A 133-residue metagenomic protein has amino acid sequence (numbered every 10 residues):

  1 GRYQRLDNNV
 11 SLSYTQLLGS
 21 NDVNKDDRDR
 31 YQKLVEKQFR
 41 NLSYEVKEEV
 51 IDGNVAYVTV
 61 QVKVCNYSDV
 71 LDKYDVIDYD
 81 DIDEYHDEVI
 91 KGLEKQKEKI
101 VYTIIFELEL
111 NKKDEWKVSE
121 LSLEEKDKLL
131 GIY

Functional and structural regions predicted by a protein language model:
G1-V46: Core segments of small alpha/beta cavity-forming domains
L42-I51, D72, D81-E84: Surface-exposed short loop/turn segments
I51-V55, K112-K113: Residue-level signal for tight coil/turn positions that link beta-strands
N54-V64: A short hydrophobic beta-strand element
V62-S68, L110-K112: Beta-strand elements of well-folded, non-transmembrane domains
C65-D69, K126-L129: Short, charged/polar, Gly/Pro-enriched secondary-structure boundary elements
N66-V101: Mixed-charge, low-complexity intrinsically disordered segments
D80, G92-Y133: Short beta-strand edge/turn micro-motifs at domain boundaries
